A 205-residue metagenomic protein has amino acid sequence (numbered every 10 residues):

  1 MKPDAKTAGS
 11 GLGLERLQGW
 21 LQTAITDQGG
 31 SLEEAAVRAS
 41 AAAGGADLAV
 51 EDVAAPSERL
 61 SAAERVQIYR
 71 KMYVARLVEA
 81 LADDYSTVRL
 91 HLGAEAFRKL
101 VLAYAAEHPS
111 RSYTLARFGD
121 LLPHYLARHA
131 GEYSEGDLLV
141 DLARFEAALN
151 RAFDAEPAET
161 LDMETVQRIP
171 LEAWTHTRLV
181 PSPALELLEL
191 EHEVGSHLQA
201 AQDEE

Functional and structural regions predicted by a protein language model:
M1-E64: Charged, compositionally biased N-terminal leader segments and the immediate start of the first structured element
G13, R65, Y69, Y73 (+5 more regions): Secondary-structure capping and boundary motifs in well-ordered enzyme cores
L32-E33, E95-L100, E132-G136: Short secondary-structure capping/junction motifs at helix and strand boundaries
E51, A55-Y85: Conserved glycine-rich, hydrophobic/aromatic-active-site segments that form phosphate/pyrophosphate or metal-binding
D52-P56, A94-A96, A116-H124: Short, compositionally biased low-complexity segments
Y73-A106: Amphipathic alpha-helical packing elements
A103-E205: Hydrophobic packing positions characteristic of elongated beta-solenoid/beta-helix-type spike/fiber shafts
